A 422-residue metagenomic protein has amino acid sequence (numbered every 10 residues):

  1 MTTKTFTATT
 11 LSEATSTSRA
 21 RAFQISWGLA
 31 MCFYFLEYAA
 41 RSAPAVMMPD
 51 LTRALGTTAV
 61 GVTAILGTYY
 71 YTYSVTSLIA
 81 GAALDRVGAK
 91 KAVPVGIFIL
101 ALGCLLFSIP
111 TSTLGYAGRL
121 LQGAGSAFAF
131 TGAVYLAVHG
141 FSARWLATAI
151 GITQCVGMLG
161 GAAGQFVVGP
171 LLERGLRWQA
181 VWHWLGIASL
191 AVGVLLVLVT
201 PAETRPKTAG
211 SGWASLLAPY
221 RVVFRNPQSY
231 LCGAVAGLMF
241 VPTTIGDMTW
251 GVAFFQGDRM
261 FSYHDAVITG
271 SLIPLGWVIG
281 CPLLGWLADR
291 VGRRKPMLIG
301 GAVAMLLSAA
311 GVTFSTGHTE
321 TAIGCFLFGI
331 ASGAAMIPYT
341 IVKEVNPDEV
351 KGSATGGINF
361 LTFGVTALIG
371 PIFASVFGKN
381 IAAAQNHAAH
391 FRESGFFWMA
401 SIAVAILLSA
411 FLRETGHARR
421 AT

Functional and structural regions predicted by a protein language model:
T10-A20, E203-G233: Juxtamembrane intracellular "pre-TM" segments in multi-pass secondary transporters
I25-A59, G246-V252, I369-F373: Extracytoplasmic
S42, Y69-L78, G161-A162, P274-V278 (+3 more regions): Residue-level signature of mid-helix packing/kink "hotspots" within the transmembrane helices of 12-pass Major
P44-V46, P227-C281, T366-A374: Extracytoplasmic gate region of multi-pass secondary transporters
V75-T113, A288, K295: Conserved MFS/SLC helix-loop-helix module at the cytosolic interface between two early adjacent transmembrane helices
G103, T113-L121, T319-L327: Paired small-residue
S112, T153-P201: Helix-loop-helix hairpin linking two adjacent transmembrane segments in secondary transporters
G118-G157: Cytoplasmic helix-loop-helix junction between adjacent transmembrane helices in 12-TM secondary transporters
